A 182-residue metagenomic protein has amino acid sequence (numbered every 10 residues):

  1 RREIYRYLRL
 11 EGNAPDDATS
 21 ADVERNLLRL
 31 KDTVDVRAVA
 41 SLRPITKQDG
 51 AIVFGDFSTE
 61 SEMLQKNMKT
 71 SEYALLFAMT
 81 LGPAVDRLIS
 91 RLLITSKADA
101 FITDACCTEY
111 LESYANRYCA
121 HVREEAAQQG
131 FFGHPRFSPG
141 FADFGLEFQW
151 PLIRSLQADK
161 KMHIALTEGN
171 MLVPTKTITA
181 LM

Functional and structural regions predicted by a protein language model:
R1-T103: Active-site helix-to-loop segments that bind/position phosphate- or nucleotide-bearing substrates and donors across
V36-I45, V122-S138: Flexible, glycine/charged-enriched surface loops at secondary-structure junctions
K47, I94-S96, Y118-C119, W150 (+1 more regions): General N-terminal targeting signals
L81, Q129-M182: Short terminal or interdomain "cap/linker" segment that borders an active site or interface and mediates
V85-R87, Y110, D143-L146: Short, well-ordered, mixed-charge alpha-helical segments that flank or form enzyme active sites
K97-A98, I102-A120: Compact, glycine/acidic-enriched structural inserts
